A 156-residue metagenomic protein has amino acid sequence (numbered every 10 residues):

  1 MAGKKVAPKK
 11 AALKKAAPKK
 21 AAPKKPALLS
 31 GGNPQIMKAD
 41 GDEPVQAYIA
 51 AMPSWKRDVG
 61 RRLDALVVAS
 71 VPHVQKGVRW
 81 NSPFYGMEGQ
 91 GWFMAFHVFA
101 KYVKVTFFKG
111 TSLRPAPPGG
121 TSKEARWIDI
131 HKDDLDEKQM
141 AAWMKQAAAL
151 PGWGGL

Functional and structural regions predicted by a protein language model:
A2-L156: Charge-dense, helix-prone N-terminal extensions
